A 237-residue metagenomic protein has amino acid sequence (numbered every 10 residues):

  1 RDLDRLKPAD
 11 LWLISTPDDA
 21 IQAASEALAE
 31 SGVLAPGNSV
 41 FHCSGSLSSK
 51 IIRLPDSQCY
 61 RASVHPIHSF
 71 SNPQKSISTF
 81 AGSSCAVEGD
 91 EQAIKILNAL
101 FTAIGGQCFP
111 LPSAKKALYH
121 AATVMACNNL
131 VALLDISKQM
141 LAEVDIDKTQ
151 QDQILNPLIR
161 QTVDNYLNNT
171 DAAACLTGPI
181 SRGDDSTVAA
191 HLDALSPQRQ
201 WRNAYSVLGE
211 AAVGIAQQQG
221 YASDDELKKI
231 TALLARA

Functional and structural regions predicted by a protein language model:
R1-S76: Rossmann-like NAD(P)(H) cofactor-binding subdomain of soluble oxidoreductases
L13, T123-A126, L130, Y205 (+1 more regions): Amphipathic, non-transmembrane alpha-helical scaffold segments
Q22-A23, K95, A189: Alpha-helical elements of the RecA-like P-loop NTPase motor core of helicases
S44-L47, H68, E91, K115 (+2 more regions): Glycine-rich beta-alpha junction loops
P55, Y60, K75-N168, L233: Internal alpha-helical scaffold of NAD(P)-dependent oxidoreductase catalytic cores
D147-Q153, R202, S223-L227: Short, surface-exposed acidic
L167-A222: Interdomain hinge/lid region at the active-site interface of Rossmann-like NAD(P)-dependent oxidoreductases
V213-A237: Short, amphipathic C-terminal "tail helix"
